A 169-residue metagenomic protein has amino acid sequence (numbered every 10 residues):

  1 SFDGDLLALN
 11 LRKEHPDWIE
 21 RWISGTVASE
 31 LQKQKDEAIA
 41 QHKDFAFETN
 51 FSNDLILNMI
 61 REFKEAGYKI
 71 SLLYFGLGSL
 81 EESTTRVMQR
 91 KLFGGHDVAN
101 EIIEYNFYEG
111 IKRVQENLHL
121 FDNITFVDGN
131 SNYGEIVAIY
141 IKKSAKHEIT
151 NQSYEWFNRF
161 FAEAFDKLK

Functional and structural regions predicted by a protein language model:
S1, L72, I124-F126: Conserved beta-strand scaffold positions in the cores of enzyme catalytic domains, especially in NTP/NDP-utilizing
S1-K43: Conserved substrate/cofactor phosphate-moiety recognition/catalytic segment in nucleotide-dependent phosphotransferases
I39, K64, L118: Anion (oxyanion) recognition and catalysis
H42-F45, K69-S71: Loop/turn-to-beta-strand initiation segments
F47-L57, L77: Acidic, metal-coordinating catalytic cores used for nucleic-acid/nucleotide bond scission and strand-transfer chemistry
N58-E62: A short acidic, amphipathic alpha-helical/loop segment
Y68-E116: A glycine- and Lys/Arg-enriched "phosphate-lid" helix/loop adjacent to the NTP-binding pocket of small-molecule kinases
E116-K169: NTP-dependent small-molecule kinase module
